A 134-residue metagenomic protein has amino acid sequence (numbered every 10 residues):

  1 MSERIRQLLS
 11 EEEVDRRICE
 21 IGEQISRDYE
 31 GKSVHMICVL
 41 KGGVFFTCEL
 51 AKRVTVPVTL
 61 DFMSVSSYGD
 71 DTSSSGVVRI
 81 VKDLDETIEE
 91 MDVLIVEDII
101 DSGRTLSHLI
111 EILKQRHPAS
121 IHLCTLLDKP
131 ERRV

Functional and structural regions predicted by a protein language model:
M1-V134: PRPP-associated nucleotide enzymes
